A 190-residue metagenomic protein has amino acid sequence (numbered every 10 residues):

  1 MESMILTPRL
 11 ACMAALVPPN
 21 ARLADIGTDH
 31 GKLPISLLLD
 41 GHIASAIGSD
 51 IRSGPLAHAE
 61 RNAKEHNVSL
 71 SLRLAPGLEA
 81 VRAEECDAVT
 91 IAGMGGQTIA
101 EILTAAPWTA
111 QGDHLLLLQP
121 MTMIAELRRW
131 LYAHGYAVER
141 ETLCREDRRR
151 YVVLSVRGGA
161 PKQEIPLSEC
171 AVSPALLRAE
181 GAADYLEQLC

Functional and structural regions predicted by a protein language model:
M1-N20, I35: S-adenosyl-L-methionine
E2-L6, E79-A80, Q97-C190: Class I S-adenosyl-L-methionine
M13-N20, A80-A83, W108-T109: Glycine-rich helix-loop-beta junction characteristic of Rossmann-like nucleotide cofactor-binding loops
N20-D29: Conserved class I S-adenosyl-L-methionine
H30-I43: Conserved SAM-binding loop of SAM-dependent methyltransferases across substrates and taxa, primarily the Class I
R52-S53: Conserved SAM/SAH-binding beta-strand->alpha-helix loop
A57-E84: S-adenosyl-L-methionine
C86-G93: Short SAM/SAH-binding signature in class I
